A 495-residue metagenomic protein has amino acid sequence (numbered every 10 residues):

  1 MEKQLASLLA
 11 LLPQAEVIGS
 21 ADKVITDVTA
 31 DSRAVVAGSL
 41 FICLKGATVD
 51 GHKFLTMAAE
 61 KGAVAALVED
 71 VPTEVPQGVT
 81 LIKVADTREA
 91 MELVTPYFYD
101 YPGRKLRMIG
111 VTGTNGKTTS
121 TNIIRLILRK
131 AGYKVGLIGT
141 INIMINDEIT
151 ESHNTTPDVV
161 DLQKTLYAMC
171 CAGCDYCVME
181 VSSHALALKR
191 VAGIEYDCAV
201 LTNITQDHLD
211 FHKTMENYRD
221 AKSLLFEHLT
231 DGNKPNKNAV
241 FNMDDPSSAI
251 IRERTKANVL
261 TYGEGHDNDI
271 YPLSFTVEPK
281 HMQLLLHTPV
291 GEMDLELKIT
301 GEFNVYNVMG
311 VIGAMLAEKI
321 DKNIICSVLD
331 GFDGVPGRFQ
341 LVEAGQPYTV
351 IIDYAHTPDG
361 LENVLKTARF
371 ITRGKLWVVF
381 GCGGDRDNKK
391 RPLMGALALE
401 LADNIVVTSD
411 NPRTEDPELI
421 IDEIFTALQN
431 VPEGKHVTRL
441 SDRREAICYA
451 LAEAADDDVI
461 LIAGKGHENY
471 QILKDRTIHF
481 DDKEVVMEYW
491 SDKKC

Functional and structural regions predicted by a protein language model:
M1-L93, Y97, N268-T276, E296 (+4 more regions): N-terminal leader/targeting and accessory segments in enzymes
M1-Q14, A37-L40, V290, G310-G337 (+1 more regions): ATP-dependent carboxylate-amine ligase
I18-V28, M91-V94, P157-V160, M179-A185 (+5 more regions): Short gly/ser/thr-rich secondary-structure transition/capping motifs
L40, A65, C198, N238 (+2 more regions): Well-ordered beta-strand positions
V64-D70, A239-M243, V379-F380, D403-N411: Short internal beta-strands
V68-V71, V181, N203, S409 (+1 more regions): Short secondary-structure boundary segments
P72-G78, C198-T349, R373, T426-E433 (+1 more regions): Acidic, Mg2+-coordinating active-site environments of NTP-dependent enzymes
E89-M243, S247-T255, M309, I371-T372 (+1 more regions): Phosphate-binding loop of NTP-binding sites
